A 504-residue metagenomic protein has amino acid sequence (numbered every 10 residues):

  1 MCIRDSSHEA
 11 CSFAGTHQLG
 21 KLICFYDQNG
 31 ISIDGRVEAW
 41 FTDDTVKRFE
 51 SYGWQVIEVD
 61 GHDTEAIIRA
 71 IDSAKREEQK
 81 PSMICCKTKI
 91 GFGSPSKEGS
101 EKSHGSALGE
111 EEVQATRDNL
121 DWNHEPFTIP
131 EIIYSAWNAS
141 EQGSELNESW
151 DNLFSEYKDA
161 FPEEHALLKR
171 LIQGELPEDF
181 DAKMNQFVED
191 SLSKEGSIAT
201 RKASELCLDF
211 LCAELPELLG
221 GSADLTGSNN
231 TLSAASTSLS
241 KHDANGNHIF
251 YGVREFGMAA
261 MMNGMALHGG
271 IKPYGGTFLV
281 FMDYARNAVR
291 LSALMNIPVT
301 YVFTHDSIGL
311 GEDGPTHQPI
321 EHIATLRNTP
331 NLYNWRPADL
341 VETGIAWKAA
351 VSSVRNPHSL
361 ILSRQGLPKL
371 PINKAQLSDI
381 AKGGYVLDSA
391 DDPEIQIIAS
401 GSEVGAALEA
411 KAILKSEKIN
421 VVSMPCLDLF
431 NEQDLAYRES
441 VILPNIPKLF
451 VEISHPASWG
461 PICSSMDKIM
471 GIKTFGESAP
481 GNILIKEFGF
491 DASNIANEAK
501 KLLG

Functional and structural regions predicted by a protein language model:
M1-I3: Short, small-residue-biased leader/transition segments that mark boundaries at the very start of proteins
S7-E131, S135, L310-P315, S352-G504: Thiamine diphosphate
E58, S135, S140-I361, G366 (+2 more regions): Thiamine diphosphate
